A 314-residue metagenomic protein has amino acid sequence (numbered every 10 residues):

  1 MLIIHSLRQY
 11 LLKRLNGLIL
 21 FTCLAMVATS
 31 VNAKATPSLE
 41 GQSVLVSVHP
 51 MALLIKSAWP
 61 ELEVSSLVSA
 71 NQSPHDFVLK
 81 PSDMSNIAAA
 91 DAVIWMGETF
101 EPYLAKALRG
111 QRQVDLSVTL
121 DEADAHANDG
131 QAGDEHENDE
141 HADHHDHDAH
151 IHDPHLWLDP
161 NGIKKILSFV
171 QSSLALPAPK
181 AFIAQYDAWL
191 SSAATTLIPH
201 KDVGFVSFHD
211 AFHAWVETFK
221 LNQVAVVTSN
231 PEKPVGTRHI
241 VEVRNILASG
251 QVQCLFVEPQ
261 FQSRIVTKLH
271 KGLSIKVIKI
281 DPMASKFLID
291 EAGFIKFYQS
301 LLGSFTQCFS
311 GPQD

Functional and structural regions predicted by a protein language model:
M1-L12: N-terminal secretory signal peptides that target proteins for export/translocation
L2, N32-D314: Extracytoplasmic metal-acquisition and chelation regions
L7-R8, C23, V31: N-terminal regions of proteins, emphasizing targeting and processing segments when present
K13-A28: Bacterial N-terminal signal peptides
